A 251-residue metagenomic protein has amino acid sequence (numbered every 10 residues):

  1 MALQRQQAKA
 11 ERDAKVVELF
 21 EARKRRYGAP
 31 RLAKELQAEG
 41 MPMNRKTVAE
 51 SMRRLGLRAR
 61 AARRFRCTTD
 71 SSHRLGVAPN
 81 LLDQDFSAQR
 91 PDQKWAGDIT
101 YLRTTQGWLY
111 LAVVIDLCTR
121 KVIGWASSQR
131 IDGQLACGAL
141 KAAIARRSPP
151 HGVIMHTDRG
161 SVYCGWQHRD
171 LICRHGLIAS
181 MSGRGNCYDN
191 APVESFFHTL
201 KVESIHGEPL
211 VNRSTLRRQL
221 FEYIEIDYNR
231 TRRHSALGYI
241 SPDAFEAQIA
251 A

Functional and structural regions predicted by a protein language model:
M1-A251: Charged DNA-binding/catalytic regions of mobile-element recombinases
